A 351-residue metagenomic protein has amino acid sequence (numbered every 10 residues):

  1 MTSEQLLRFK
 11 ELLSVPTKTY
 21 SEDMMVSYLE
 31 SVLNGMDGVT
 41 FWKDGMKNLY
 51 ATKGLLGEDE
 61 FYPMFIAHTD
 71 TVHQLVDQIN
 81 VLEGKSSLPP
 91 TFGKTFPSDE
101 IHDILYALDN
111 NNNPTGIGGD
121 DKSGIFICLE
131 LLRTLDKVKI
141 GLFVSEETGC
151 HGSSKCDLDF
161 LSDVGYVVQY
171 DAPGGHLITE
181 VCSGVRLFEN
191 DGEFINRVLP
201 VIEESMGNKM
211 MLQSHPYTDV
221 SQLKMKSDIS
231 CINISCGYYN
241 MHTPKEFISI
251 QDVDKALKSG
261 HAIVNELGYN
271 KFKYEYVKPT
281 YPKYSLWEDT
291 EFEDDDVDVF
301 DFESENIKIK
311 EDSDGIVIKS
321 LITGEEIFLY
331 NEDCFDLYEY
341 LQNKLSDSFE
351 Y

Functional and structural regions predicted by a protein language model:
M1-V15, P282-D295: N-terminal hydrophobic or amphipathic helices/low-complexity stretches enriched in small/hydrophobic/Pro/Gly
R8-E11, V15-D59: A non-catalytic alpha/beta surface segment that caps or lines the substrate-entry region of metallo-dependent hydrolase
N34-G38, E58-Y62, L131-K139, S162-V164 (+2 more regions): Short glycine/proline-enriched coil/turn segments at helix->beta-strand junctions
D59-K137, E147: Active-site metal-coordination/substrate-binding segment of hydrolases, especially metallo-dependent peptidases
N113-N190, L212, V220: Acidic/histidine-rich catalytic neighborhood of metal-dependent amide-processing enzymes
M211-A256: Zn-dependent metallopeptidase/amidohydrolase metal-coordination segment
N240-D296, D347: His/Asp/Glu-rich mid-to-C-terminal helical/loop segments that flank catalytic regions of hydrolases
Y276-D336: Acidic, Ser/Thr-rich low-complexity intrinsically disordered segments
